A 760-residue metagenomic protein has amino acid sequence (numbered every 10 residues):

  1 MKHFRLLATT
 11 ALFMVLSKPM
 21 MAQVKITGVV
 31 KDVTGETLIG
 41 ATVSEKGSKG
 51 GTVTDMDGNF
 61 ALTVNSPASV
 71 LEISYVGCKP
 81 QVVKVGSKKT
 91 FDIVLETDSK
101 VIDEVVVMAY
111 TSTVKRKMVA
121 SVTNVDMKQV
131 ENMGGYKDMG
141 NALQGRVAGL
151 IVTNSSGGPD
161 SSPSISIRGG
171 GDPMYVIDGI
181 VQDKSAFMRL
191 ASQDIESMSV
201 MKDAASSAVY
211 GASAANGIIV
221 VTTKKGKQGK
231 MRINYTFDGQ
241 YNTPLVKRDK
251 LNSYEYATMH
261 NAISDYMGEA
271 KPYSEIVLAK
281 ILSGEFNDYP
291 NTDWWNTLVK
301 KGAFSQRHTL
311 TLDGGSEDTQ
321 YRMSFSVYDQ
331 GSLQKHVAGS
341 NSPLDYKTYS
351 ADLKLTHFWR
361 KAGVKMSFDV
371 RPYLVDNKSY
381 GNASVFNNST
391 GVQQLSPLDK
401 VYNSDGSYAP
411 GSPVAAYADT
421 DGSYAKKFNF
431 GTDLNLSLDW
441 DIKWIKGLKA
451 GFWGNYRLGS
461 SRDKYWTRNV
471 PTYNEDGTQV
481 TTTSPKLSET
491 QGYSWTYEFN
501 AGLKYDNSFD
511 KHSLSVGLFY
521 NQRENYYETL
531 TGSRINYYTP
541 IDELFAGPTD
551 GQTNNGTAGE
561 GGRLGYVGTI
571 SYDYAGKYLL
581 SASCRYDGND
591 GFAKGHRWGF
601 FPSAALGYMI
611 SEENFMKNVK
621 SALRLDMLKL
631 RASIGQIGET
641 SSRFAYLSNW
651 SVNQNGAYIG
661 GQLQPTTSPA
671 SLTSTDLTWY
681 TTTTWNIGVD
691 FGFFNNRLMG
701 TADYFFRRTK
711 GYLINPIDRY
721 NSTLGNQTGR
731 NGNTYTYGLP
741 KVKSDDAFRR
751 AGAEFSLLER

Functional and structural regions predicted by a protein language model:
K2-L353, M366, T728: Short, small/polar-rich motifs associated with maturation and membrane association, primarily at protein termini
D32, E45, D55, W359 (+3 more regions): Acidic surface patches and DE-rich sequence motifs
S112-V119, T472-N474, I541-D542: Flexible hinge/switch segments at interdomain interfaces of large molecular machines
M133, Q306, K354-R360, K365 (+4 more regions): Extracellular/periplasmic, surface-exposed regions of secreted and cell-surface proteins
A208-L251, S340-A351, K446-F509: N-terminal start-of-domain structural block
K230-R232, V246, K250-S264, F368-A409 (+1 more regions): A short, hydrophobic/aromatic-rich structural module that often spans a beta strand with its adjoining loop
K271-T292, R307, F386-A415: Acidic, glycine-rich flexible loop segments
L398-D399, Y473-E475, S581: Core alpha/beta catalytic barrel or barrel-like domain that forms the active/cofactor pocket in diverse metabolic
